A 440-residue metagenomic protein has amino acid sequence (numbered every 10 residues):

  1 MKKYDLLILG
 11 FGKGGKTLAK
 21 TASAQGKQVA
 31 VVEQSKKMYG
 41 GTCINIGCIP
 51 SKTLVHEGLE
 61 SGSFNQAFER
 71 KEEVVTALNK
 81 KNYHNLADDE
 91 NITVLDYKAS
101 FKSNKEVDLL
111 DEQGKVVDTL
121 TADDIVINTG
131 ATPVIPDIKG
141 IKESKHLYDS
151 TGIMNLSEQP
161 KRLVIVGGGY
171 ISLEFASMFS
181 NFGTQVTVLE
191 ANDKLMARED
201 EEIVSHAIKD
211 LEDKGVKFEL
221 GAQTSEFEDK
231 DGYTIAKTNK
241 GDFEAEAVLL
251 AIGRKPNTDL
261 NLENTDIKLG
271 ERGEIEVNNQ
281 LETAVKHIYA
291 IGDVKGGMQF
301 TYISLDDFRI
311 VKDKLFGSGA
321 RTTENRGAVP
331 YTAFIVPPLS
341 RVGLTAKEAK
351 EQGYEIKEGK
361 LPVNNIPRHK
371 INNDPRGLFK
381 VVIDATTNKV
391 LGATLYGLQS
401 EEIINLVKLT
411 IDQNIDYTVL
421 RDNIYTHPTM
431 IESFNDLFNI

Functional and structural regions predicted by a protein language model:
K2, T42-T119, E199-A222, A346-E348 (+1 more regions): N-terminal Rossmann-like dinucleotide/flavin-binding domain of flavoprotein oxidoreductases that bind FAD/FMN
K2-Y4, K115-D124, N239-A247, A284: Core beta-strand elements of the Rossmann-like FAD/NAD(P) dinucleotide-binding domain in flavoenzyme oxidoreductases
L6, F11-L78, M178-R198, E402: Beta1-alpha1 glycine-rich phosphate/pyrophosphate-binding loop at the start of Rossmann-like nucleotide-binding domains
L9-G14, L18-K37, T42, I49 (+2 more regions): Flexible, glycine-rich terminal cap/loop adjacent to redox cofactors in electron-transfer oxidoreductases
G40, E73-K80, M154-N155, P160-V164 (+3 more regions): Rossmann-like dinucleotide-binding cores of NAD(P)H-dependent redox enzymes
C48, T129-Q185, L189, E263-T265 (+2 more regions): Glycine-rich dinucleotide-binding loop and its adjacent helix/turn
T93-D96, S100-Q113, G183-N279: A Rossmann-like FAD-binding core segment of flavoenzymes
E143-Q159, F243-S318: FAD-site-proximal beta/loop scaffold in flavoenzymes
